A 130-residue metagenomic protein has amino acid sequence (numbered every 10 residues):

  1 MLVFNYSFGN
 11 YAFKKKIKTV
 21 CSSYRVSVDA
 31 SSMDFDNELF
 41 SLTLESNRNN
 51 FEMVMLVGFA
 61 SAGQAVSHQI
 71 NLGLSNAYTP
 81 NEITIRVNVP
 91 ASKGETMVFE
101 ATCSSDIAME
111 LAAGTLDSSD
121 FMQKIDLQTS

Functional and structural regions predicted by a protein language model:
L2-G9: Sec/Tat signal peptide C-region and signal peptidase I cleavage site
S7, K15-C21, L56-G63: Short linear motifs at secondary-structure transitions and domain/linker junctions
Y11-N49, G73-S130: Polar/charged, Gly/Pro-rich intrinsically disordered segments
E52-L74: Short, non-transmembrane amphipathic alpha-helical segments
